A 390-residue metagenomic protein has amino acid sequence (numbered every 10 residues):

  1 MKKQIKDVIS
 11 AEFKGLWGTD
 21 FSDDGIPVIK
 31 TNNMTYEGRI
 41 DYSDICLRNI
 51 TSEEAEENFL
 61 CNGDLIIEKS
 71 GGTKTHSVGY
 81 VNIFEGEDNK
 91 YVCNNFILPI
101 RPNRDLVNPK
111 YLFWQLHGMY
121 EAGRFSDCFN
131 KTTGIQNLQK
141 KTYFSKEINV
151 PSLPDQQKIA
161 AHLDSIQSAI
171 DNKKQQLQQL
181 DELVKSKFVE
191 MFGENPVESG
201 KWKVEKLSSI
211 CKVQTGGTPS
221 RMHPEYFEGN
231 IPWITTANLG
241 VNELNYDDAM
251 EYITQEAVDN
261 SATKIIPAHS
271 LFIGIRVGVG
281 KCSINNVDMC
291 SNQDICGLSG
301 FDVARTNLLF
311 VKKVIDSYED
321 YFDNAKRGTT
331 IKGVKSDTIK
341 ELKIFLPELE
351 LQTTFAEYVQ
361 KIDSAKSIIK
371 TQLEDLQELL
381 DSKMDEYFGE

Functional and structural regions predicted by a protein language model:
M1-G15, S145-A160, N172-G217, E341 (+2 more regions): Non-catalytic DNA-recognition/assembly elements of restriction-modification systems
K2, W17, K90-L98, V107 (+5 more regions): A short glycine-rich beta-alpha junction/loop motif
K3-G18, N33-L65, G72-T75, S208-H223 (+1 more regions): Sequence-specific dsDNA recognition surfaces
I5, T31, L47, P102 (+5 more regions): Hydrophobic residues in beta-strands and at strand termini
G18-G25, D127-F129, G200-V204, S220-F227 (+1 more regions): Short coil/turn segments at secondary-structure boundaries
K30, A55-H117, T235-T236, Y252-D316 (+1 more regions): A short beta-sheet element
H117-Y120, Q167, I315-E319, D323 (+1 more regions): Short amphipathic alpha-helical signal-transduction/dimerization elements
